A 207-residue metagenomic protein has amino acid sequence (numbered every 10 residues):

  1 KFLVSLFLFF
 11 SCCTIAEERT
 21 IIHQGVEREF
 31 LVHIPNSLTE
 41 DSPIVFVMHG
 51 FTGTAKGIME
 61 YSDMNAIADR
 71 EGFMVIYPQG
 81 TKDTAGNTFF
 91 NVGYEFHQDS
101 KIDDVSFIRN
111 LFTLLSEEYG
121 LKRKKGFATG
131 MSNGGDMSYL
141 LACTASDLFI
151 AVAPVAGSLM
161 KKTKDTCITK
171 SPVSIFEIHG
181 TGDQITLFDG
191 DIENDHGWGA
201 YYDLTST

Functional and structural regions predicted by a protein language model:
F2-S11: Sec-dependent N-terminal signal peptides
S11-C12, T166: The N-terminal extracellular segments of secreted preproproteins, especially immediately downstream of signal
T14-E18: Boundary at the C-terminal end of the N-terminal hydrophobic targeting segment
T20-F127, M131, D136-L140, T144 (+1 more regions): Serine-hydrolase catalytic machinery in alpha/beta-hydrolase-like enzymes
D69, C143-D147, T166-K170: Short, surface-exposed basic-aromatic patches at helix termini and helix-loop junctions that form
D136-Y139, C143, D147, A156-K162: Serine-dependent carboxylesterase/thioesterase catalytic core of lipase-like alpha/beta-hydrolase/SGNH enzymes
I150-T207: The feature captures the conserved acid-bearing segment of alpha/beta-hydrolase catalytic domains
